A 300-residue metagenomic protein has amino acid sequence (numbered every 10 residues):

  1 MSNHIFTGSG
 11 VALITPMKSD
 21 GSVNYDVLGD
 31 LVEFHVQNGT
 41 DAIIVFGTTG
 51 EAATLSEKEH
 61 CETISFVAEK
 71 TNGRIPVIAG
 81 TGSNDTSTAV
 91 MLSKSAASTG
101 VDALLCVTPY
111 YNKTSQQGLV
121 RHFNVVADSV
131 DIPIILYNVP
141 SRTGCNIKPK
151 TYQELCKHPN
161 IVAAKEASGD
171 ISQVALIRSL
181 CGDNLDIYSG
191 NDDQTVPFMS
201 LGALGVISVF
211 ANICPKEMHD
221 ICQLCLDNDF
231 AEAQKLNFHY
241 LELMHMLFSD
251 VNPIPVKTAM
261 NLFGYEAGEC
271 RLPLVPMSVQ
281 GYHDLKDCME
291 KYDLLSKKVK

Functional and structural regions predicted by a protein language model:
N3-I5, L176, L185, M260: Catalytic cores of TIM-barrel enzymes
N3-V11, T15-G144, V299: Active-site beta->alpha loop and helix N-cap motifs at the rims of alpha/beta catalytic domains
I5-P16, N38-T40, T49, S200-A203 (+1 more regions): C-terminal alpha-helical cap/extension of soluble enzyme domains
G10, V23, T49-A52, G82-N84 (+6 more regions): Gly/Ser/Thr-rich beta-alpha loop segments that engage phosphate groups in nucleotides
S19, Y25, E57, P149 (+2 more regions): Alpha-helix N-capping/helix-start residues
L28, H60, I64, A89 (+6 more regions): A general structural signal for well-ordered alpha-helical segments in protein cores
D128-S129, R142-F248: Catalytic alpha/beta core domains of metabolic enzymes, predominantly
N138, N160-I161, R271: Glycine-rich phosphate-binding "P-loop"
